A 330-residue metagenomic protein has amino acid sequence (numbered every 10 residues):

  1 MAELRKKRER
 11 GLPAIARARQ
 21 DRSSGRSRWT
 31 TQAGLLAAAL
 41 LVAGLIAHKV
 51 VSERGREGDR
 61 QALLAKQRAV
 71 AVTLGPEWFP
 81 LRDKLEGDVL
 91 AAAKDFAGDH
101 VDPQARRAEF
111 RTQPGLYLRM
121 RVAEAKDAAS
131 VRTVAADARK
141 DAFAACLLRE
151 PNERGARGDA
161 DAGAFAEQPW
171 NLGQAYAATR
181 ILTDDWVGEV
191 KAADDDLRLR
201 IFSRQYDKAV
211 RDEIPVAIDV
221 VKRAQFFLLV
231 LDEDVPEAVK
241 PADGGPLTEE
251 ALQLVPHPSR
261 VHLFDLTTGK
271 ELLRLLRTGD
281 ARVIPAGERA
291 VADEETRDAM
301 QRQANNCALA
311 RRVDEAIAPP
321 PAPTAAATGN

Functional and structural regions predicted by a protein language model:
M1-R19: N-terminal intrinsically disordered, acidic low-complexity segments at the extreme N-terminus
R19-T30: Short, Lys/Arg-rich cytosolic juxtamembrane segment immediately N-terminal
T31-K49: Hydrophobic membrane-insertion alpha-helices, especially the h-region of bacterial N-terminal signal peptides
A43-Q61: Transmembrane signal-anchor/signal-peptide helices with a preference for the extracytoplasmic
R56-R139: Extracytoplasmic low-complexity, Pro/Thr/Ser/Ala/Gly-rich segments that lie immediately after a secretion/anchoring
L118-V230: N-terminal segment of the mature soluble domain
R204-L266: Surface-exposed short loop/turn segments
T267-P319: Short secondary-structure boundary motifs at beta->alpha junctions and helix caps
